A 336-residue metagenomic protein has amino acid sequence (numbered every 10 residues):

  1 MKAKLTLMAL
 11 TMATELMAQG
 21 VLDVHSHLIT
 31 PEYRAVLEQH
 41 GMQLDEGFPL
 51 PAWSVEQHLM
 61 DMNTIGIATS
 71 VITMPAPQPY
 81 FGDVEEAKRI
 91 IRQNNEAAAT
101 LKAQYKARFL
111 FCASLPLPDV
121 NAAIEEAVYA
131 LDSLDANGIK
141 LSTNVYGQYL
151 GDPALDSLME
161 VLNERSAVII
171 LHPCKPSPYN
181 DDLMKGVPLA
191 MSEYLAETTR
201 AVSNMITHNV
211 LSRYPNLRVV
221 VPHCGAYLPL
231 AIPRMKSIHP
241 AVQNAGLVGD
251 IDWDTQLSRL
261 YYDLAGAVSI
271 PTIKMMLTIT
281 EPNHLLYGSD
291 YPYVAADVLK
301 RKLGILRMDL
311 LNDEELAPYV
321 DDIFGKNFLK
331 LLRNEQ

Functional and structural regions predicted by a protein language model:
M1-A9: Sec-dependent signal peptide recognition, specifically the positively charged N-region followed immediately by
T6, L16-M17: Cleavable N-terminal signal peptides
Q19-V24, L28-T69, E96-T100, E125-Y129 (+4 more regions): Mid-to-C-terminal alpha-helical segments outside catalytic/metal-binding sites
L22-S26, S70-I72, L110-A113, I139-L141 (+4 more regions): Hydrophobic faces of well-ordered beta-strands that scaffold small-molecule active sites in alpha/beta enzyme cores
M74-V202: Active-site gating/metal-coordination segments in enzymes
Y179, V187-I206, R218, P222-Q336: H/E-rich (His + Asp/Glu) clusters that bind or coordinate divalent metals
